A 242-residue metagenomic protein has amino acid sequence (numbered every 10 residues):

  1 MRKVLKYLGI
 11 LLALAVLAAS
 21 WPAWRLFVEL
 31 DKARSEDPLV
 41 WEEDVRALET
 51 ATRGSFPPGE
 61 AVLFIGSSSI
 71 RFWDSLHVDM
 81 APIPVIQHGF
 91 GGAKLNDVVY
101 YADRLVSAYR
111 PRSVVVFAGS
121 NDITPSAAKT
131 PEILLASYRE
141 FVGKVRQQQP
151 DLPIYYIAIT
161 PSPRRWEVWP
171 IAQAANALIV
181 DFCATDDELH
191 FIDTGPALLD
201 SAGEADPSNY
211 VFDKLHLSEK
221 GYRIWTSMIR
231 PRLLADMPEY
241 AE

Functional and structural regions predicted by a protein language model:
M1-V62, D236-E242: N-terminal secretory targeting modules
L30-R139, P163, P170-Q173: Conserved SGNH/GDSL esterase-like catalytic core that processes O-acyl groups on lipids and polysaccharides
I83, R112, L152, D186-L189 (+1 more regions): Secondary-structure boundary/capping positions in well-ordered alpha/beta enzyme cores
D103, S107, G119, G143-P150 (+5 more regions): Sec-exported extracytoplasmic/periplasmic mature domains
F117, I157-A158: Alpha/beta-hydrolase-fold catalytic nucleophile elbow
I133-I157, A174-L189: Charged, glycine-enriched surface loops/patches that mediate electrostatic binding to polyanionic ligands
T160-E242: Catalytic His-Asp segment of secreted/periplasmic serine-dependent ester chemistry enzymes
